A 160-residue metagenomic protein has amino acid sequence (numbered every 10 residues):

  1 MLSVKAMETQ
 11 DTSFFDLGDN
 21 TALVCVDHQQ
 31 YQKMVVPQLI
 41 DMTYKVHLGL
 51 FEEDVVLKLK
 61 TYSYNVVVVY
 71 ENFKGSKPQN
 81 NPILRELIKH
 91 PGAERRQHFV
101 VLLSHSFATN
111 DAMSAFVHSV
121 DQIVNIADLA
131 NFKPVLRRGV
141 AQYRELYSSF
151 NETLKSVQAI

Functional and structural regions predicted by a protein language model:
M1-T21, V26-Y31, V36, R138-I160: Non-catalytic signal-transmission and effector/linker regions of two-component phosphorelay proteins
H28-Q32, E52-E53, Y70-P78, S106-T109 (+1 more regions): Short acidic, S/G/P-rich loop/turn micro-motifs used as interaction or catalytic elements
Q29-E52: Two-component/phosphorelay signaling modules centered on CheY-like receiver
L50-V66: Acidic, metal-coordinating helix/loop segments flanking the phosphotransfer/catalytic sites of two-component signaling
Y64-E94: Conserved phosphotransfer microenvironments
E94-F107: A short, hydrophobic beta-strand element within the central beta-sheet of small alpha/beta folds
S106-Q122: Alpha4 helix (beta4-alpha4-beta5 surface) of REC/receiver domains from two-component response regulators
A127-L136: C-terminal output helix
